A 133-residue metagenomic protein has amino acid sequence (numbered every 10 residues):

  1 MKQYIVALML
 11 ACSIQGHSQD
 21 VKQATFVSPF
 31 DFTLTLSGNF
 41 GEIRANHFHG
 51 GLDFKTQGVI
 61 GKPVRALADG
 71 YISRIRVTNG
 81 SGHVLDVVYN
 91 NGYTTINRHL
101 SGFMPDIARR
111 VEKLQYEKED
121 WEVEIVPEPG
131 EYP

Functional and structural regions predicted by a protein language model:
M1-Y4, Q19: Positively charged n-region of N-terminal signal peptides that target proteins for export
Y4-S13: Sec-dependent N-terminal signal peptides
S18-P133: Surface-exposed, glycine-biased beta-strand/turn segments
